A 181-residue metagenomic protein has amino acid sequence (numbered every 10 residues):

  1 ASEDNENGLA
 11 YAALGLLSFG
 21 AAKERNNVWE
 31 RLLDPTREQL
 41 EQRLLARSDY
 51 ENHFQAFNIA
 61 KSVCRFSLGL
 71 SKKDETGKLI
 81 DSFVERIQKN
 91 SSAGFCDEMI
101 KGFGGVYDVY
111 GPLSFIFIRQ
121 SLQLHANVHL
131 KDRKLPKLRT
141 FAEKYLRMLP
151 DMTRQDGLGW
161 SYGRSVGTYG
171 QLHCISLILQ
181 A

Functional and structural regions predicted by a protein language model:
A1-E143, M148-Q180: Aromatic-lined, polymer-binding surfaces characteristic of secreted/periplasmic polysaccharide-degrading enzymes
